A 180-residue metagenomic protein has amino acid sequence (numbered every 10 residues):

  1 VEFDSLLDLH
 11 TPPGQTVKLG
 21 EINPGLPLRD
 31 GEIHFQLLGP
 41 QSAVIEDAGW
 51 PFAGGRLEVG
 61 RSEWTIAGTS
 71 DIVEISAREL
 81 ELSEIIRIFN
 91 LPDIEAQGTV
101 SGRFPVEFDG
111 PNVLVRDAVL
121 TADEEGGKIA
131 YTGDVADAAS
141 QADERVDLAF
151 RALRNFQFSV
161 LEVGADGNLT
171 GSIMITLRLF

Functional and structural regions predicted by a protein language model:
E2-L6, Q15: Alpha-solenoid helical-repeat scaffolds
T11-F180: Small-residue helix/turn framework positions
